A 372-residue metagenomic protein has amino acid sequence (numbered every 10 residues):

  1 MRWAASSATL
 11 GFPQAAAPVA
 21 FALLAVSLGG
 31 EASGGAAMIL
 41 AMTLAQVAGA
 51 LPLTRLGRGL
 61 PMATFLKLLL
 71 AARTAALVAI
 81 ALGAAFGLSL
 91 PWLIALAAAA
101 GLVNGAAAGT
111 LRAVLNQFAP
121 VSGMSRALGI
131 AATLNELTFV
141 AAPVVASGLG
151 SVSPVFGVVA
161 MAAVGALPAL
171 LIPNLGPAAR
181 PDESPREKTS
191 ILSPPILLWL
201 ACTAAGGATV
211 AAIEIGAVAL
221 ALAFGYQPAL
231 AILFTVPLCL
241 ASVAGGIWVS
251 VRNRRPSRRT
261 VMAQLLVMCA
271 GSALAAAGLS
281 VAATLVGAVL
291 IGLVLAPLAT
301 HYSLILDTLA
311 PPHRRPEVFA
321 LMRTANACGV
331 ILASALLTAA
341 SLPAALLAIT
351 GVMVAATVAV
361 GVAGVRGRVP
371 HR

Functional and structural regions predicted by a protein language model:
M1-V47, S190-L238: Helix-loop boundary and gating motifs at the non-cytosolic
F21, G105-A119, A217, P297-A310: Intracellular juxtamembrane helix-capping segments at the cytosolic ends of symmetry-related transmembrane helices
Q46-T64, G150, A244-R258, S341: Helix-to-loop junctions at the C-terminal end of transmembrane segments in multipass secondary transporters
A71-G87, V267-L279: C-terminal ends and interior cores of transmembrane alpha-helices in multi-pass membrane transporters/permeases
A85, A141-M161, I331-A348: Transmembrane alpha-helix termini and helix-breaking/packing motifs in multi-pass membrane transporters
L96-L137: Cytoplasmic helix-loop-helix junction between adjacent transmembrane helices in 12-TM secondary transporters
R258-T300: C-terminal transmembrane helical hairpin of 12-TM major facilitator-type secondary transporters
L309, H313-L342: A late C-terminal transmembrane helix in Major Facilitator Superfamily
